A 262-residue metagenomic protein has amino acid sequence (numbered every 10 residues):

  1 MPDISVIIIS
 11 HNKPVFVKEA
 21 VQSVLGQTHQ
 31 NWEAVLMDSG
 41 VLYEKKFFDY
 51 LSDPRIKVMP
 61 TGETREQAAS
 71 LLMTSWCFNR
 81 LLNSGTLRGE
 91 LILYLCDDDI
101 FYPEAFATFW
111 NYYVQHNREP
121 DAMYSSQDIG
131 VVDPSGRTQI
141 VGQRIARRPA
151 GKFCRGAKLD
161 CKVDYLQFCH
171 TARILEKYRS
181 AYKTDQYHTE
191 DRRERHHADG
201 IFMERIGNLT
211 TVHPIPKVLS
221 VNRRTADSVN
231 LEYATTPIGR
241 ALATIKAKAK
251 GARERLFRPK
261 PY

Functional and structural regions predicted by a protein language model:
M1-Y262: Nucleotide-sugar donor-binding/catalytic module of glycosyltransferases that assemble extracellular/cell-envelope
